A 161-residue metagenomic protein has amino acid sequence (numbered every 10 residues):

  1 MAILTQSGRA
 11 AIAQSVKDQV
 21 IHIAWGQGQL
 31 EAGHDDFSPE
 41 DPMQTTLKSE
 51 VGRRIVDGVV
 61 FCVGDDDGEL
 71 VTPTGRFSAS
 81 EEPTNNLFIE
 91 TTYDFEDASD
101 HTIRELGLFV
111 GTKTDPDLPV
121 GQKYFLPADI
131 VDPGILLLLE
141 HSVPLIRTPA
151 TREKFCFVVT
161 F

Functional and structural regions predicted by a protein language model:
M1-I103, V110-F161: Small cysteine-rich, disulfide-bonded extracellular modules of the LU/uPAR three-finger superfamily and closely related
